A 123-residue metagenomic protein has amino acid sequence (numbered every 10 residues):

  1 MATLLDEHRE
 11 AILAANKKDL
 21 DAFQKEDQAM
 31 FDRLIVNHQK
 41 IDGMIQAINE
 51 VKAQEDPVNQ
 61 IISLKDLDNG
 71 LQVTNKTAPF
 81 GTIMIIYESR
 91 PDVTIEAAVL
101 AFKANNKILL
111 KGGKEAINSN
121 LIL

Functional and structural regions predicted by a protein language model:
M1-V73: N-terminal Rossmann-like NAD(P)+-binding subdomain of aldehyde/semialdehyde dehydrogenases
Q46, E50-L123: Conserved small-residue-rich beta-alpha loop and adjacent elements that most often cradle the phosphate/pyrophosphate
